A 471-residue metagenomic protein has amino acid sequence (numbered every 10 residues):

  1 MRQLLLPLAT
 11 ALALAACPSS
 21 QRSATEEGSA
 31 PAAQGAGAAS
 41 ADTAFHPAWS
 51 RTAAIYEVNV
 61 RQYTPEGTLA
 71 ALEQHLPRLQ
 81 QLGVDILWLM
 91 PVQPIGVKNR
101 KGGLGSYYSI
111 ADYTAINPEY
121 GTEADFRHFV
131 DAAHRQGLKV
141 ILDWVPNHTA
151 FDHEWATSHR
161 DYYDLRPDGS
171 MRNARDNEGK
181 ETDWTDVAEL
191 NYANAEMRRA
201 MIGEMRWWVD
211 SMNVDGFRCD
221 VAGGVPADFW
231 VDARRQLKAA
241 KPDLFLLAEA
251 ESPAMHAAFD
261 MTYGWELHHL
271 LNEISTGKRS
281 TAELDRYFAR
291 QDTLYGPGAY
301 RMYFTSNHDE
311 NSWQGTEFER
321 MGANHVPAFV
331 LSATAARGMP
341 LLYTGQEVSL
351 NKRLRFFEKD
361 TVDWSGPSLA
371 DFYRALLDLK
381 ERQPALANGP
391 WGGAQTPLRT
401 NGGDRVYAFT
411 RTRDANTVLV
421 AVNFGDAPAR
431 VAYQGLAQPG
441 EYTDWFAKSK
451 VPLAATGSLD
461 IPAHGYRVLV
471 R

Functional and structural regions predicted by a protein language model:
M1-L4: Positively charged n-region of N-terminal signal peptides that target proteins for export
P7-A15: Bacterial N-terminal signal peptides
C17-W88, P94, R127, A132 (+4 more regions): Carbohydrate-interacting/catalytic domains
E27-A38, E204, D210, D220-F304 (+7 more regions): Active-site-proximal helices and loops of the catalytic beta/alpha 8
S40-I55, R61-A70, Q74-I86, M90-M212 (+1 more regions): Substrate-binding/active-site clefts of carbohydrate-active enzymes
A54-Y56, L87-L89, V140-L142, F217 (+3 more regions): Hydrophobic faces of well-ordered beta-strands that scaffold small-molecule active sites in alpha/beta enzyme cores
W88-G102, W144-H153, D220-P226, E249-P253 (+2 more regions): Short, solvent-exposed turn/loop segments enriched in Gly/Ser/Thr/Pro and often Arg
P297-R320: Active-site clefts of carbohydrate-active enzymes
